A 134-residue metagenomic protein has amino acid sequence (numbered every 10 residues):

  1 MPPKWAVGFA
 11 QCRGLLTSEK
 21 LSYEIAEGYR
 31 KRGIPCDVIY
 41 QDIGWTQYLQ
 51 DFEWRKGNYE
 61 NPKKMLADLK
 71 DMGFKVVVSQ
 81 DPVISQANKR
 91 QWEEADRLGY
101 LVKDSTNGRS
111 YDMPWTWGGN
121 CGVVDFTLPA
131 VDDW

Functional and structural regions predicted by a protein language model:
M1-W134: Catalytic-domain carbohydrate-binding cleft regions of carbohydrate-active enzymes
